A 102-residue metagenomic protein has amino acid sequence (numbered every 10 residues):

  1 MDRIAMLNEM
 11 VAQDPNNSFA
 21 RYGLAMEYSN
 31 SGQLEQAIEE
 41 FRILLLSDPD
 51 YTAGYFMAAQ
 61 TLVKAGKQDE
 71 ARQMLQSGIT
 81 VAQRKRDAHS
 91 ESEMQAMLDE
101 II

Functional and structural regions predicted by a protein language model:
E9-M10, I43-L44, G78: Canonical positions in the second alpha-helix
